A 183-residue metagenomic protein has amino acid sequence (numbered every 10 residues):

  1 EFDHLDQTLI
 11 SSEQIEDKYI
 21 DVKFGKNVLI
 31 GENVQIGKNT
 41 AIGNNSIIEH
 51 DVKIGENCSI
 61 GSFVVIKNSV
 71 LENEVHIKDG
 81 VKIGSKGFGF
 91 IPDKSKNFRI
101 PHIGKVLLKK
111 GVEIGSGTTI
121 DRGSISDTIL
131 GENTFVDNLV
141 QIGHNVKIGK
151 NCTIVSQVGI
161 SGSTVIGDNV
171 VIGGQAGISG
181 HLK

Functional and structural regions predicted by a protein language model:
E1-L9: Phosphate-bearing ligand-interacting subdomains that bind or position ATP/ADP/UDP/GDP/NAD(P) or nucleotide-linked
S11-Q14: A short, basic/flexible loop-to-alpha-helix module at the beginning of a structural domain
E16-K183: Structural signal for interior beta-strand "rungs" in well-ordered beta-sheet cores of soluble enzyme domains
